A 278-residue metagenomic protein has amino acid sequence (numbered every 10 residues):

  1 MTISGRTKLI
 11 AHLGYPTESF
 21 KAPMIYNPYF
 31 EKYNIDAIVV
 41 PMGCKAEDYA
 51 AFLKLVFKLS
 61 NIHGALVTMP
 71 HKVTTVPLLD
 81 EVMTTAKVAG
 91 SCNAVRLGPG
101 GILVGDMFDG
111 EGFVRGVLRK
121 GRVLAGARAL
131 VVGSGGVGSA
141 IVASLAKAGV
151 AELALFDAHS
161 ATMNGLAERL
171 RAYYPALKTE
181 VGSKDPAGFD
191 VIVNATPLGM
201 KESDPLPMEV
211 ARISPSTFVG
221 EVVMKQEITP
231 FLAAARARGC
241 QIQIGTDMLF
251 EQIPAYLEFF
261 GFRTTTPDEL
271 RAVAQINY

Functional and structural regions predicted by a protein language model:
T2-K120, I228: Phosphate/diphosphate ligand-binding glycine-rich loop within oxidoreductases
H12, V131-V132, L155, E221: Hydrophobic Val/Ile/Leu positions in short beta-strands of Rossmann-like dinucleotide-binding domains
Y15, S134-G135: Glycine-rich Rossmann-fold phosphate-binding loop(s) that bind the pyrophosphate of adenine dinucleotide cofactors
G138-S139, I228: N-terminal Rossmann-fold NAD(P) dinucleotide-binding loop
K147-E152, R238-Q241: Conserved S-adenosyl-L-methionine
V150-Y173: NAD(P)-binding Rossmann-fold cofactor-contacting core
Y173-I242: Rossmann-like adenosine-cofactor binding region
F218, V222-Y278: Adenosine-phosphate binding glycine-rich loop
